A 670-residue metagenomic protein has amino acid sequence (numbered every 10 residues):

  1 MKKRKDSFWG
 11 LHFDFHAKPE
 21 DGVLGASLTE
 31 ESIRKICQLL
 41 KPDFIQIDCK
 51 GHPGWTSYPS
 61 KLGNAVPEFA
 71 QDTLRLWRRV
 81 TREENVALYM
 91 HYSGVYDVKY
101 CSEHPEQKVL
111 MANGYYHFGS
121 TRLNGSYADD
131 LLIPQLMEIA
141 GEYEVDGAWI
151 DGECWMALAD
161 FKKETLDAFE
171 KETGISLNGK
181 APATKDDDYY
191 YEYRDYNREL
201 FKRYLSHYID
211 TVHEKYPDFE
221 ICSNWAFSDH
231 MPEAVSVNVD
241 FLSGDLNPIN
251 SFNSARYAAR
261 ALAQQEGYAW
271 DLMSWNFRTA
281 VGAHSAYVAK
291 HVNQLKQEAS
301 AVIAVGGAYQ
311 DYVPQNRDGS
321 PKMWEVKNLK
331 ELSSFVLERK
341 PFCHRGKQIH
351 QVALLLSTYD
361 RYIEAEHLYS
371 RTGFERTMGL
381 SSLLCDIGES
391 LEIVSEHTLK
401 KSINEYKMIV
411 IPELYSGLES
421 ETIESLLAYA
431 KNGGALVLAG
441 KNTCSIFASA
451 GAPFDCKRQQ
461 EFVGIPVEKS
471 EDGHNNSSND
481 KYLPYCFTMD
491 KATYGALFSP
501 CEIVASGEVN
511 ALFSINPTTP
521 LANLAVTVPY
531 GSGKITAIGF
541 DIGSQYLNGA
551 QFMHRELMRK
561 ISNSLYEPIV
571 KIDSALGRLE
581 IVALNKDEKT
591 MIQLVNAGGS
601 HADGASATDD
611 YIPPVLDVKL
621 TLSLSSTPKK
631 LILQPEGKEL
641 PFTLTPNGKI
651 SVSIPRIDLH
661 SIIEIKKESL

Functional and structural regions predicted by a protein language model:
M1-P53, V86: N-terminal structural segment of carbohydrate-active enzymes
K3-D6, V80, L88-Y89, E142 (+1 more regions): Carbohydrate-binding surfaces of carbohydrate-active enzymes
D14-H16, Q46-P53, Y92-K99, W149-D160 (+4 more regions): Short, solvent-exposed turn/loop segments enriched in Gly/Ser/Thr/Pro and often Arg
H16-L28, H117-L131, G282-V292: Active-site mouth loops of central-metabolism enzymes
D21-L40, K61-E84, R203, G373-E375 (+1 more regions): Aromatic- and glycine-enriched glycan-recognition loops and surfaces that form the carbohydrate-binding subsites
I33, Q38-T73, Y96-G119, Y143 (+5 more regions): Aromatic-lined carbohydrate-binding/catalytic grooves of carbohydrate-active enzymes
F44-D48, L132, I139-A157, M408-E413 (+1 more regions): Short acidic catalytic loops
M90-Y143, G152, F169, L177-R198 (+1 more regions): Active-site-adjacent "subsite" loops/lids of carbohydrate-active enzymes
